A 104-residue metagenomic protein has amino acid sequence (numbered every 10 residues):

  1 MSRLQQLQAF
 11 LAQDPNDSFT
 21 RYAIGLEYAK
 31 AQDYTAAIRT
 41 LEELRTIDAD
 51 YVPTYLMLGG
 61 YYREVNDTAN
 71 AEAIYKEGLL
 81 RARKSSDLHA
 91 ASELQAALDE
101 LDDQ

Functional and structural regions predicted by a protein language model:
A9-A12, E43-T46, L80: Conserved structural position within tetratricopeptide repeats
